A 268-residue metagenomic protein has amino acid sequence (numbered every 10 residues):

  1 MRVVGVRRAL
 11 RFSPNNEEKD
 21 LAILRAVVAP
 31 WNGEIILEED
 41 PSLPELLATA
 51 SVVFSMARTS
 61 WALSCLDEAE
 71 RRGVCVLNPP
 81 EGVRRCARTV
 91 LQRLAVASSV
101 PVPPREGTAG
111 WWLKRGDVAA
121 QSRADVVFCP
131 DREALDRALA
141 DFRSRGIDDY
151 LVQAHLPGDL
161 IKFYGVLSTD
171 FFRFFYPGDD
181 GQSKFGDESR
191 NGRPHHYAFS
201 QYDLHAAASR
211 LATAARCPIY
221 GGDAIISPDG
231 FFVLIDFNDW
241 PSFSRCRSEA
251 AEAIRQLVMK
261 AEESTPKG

Functional and structural regions predicted by a protein language model:
R2-L10, R71, E81-L160, A198-Y202: Active-site nucleotide/adenylate-binding loops and adjacent lid/helix of ATP-dependent enzymes
R8-P104: Conserved N-proximal alpha/beta basic substrate-recognition cap immediately N-terminal to, or forming the N-lobe
L10-R11, T59-S60, G82-R84, V118-A119 (+4 more regions): Short, solvent-exposed loop/turn segments at secondary-structure junctions
N15, L63-L66, R88, S122-A124 (+3 more regions): Short glycine-/acidic-enriched loop or helix-start segments at secondary-structure transitions that form or flank
A50-F54, K114, F163-G165, G230-R245: A short beta-strand motif that forms the metal-chelation/ATP-contact edge of phosphoryl-transfer active sites
G116, H155-L156, Y164, D223-I225 (+1 more regions): Anionic group-transfer/hydrolysis microenvironments
C129-A215: Phosphate-binding site of ATP-dependent enzymes
S183-L234, N238, C246, A253-K267: A long amphipathic alpha-helix within ATP-dependent nucleotide-binding catalytic cores
